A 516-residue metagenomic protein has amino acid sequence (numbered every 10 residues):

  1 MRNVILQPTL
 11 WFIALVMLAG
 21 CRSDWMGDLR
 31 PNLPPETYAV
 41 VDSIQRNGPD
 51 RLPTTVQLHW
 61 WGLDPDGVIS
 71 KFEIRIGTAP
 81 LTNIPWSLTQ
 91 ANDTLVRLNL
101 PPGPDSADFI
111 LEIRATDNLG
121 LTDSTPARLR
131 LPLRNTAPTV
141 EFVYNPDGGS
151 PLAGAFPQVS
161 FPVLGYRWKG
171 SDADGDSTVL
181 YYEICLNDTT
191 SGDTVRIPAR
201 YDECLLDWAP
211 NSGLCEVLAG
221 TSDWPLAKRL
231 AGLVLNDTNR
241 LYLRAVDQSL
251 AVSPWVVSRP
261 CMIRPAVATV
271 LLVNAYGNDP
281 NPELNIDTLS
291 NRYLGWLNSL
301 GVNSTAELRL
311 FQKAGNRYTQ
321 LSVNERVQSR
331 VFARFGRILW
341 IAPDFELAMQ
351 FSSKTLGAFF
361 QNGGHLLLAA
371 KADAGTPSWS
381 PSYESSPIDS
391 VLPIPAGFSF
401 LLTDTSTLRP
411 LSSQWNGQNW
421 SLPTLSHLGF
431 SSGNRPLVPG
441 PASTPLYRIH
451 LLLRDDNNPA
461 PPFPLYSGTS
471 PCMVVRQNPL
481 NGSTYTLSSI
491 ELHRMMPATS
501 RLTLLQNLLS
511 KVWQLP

Functional and structural regions predicted by a protein language model:
L15-R46, L250-V252, P516: Bacterial Sec-dependent N-terminal signal peptides
W60-D66, D117, R167-D176, D247: Extracellular acidic, Ser/Thr/Pro-rich low-complexity tracts
A91-S106, D202-D237, S322-R326, E346-L347 (+1 more regions): Signal that preferentially marks extracellular ectodomain short beta-strand elements of beta-sandwich modules
F109-A115, N239-A245: Hydrophobic/tyrosine-rich beta-strand signature of extracellular beta-sandwich/beta-rich modules, prominently
T116-T122, V246-V252: Short, solvent-exposed loop/turn segments at the edges of extracellular beta-sandwich modules
P282-S380: Helical hinge/lid and interdomain linker segments adjacent to catalytic or ligand-binding clefts that mediate domain
F345-S432: A glycine-rich, often tryptophan-bearing local segment used as a flexible ligand/cofactor-contacting loop or short
N457-P516: Extracellular ligand-binding/catalytic regions of CAZymes and related secreted enzymes and adhesion modules
